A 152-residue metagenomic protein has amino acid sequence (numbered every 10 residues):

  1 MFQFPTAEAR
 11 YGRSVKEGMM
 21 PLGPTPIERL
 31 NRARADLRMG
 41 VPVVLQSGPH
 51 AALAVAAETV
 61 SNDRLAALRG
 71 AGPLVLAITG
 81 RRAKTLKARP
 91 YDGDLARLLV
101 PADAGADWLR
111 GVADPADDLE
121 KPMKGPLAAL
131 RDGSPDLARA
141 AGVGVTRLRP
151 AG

Functional and structural regions predicted by a protein language model:
F2-G152: Catalytic domains of riboflavin
